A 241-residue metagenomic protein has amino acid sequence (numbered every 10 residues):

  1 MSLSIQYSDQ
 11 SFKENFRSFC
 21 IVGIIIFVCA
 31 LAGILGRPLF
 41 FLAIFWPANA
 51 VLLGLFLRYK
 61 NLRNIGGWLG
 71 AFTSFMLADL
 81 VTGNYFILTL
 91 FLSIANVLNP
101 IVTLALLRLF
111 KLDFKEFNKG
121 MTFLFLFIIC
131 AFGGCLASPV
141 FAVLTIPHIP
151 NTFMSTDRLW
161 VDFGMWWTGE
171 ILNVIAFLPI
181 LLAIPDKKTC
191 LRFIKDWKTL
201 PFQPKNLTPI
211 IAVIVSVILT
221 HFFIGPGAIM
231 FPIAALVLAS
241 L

Functional and structural regions predicted by a protein language model:
S2-I44, N49-N151, L178-F231, A235-L241: Short helix-perturbing small/polar motifs within transmembrane alpha-helices
N151-D157: Membrane-interfacial helical/loop segments at transmembrane boundaries in membrane proteins
R158-L172: Short aromatic-rich membrane-water interface segments that cap or initiate transmembrane helices in multi-pass membrane
T168-L182: Transmembrane alpha-helix/helix-exit interface in multi-pass inner-membrane proteins
